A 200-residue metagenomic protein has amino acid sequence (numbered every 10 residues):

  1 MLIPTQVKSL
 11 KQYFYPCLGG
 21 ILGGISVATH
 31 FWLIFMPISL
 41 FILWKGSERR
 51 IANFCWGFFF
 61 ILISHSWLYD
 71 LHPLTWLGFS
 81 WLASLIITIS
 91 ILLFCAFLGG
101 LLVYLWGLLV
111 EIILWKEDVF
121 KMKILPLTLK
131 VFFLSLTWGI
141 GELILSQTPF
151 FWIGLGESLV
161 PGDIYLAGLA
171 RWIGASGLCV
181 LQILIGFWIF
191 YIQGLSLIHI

Functional and structural regions predicted by a protein language model:
L2-I198: Membrane-embedded alpha-helical bundles of multi-pass enzymes that act on lipidic or dolichyl-linked glycan substrates
